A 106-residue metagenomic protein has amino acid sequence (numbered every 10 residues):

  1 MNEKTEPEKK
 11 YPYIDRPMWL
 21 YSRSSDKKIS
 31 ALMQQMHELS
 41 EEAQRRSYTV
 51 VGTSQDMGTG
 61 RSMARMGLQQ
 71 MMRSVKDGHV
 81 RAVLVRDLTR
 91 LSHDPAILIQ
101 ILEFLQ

Functional and structural regions predicted by a protein language model:
M1-Q106: Short, structured surface patches at the beginning of a domain
